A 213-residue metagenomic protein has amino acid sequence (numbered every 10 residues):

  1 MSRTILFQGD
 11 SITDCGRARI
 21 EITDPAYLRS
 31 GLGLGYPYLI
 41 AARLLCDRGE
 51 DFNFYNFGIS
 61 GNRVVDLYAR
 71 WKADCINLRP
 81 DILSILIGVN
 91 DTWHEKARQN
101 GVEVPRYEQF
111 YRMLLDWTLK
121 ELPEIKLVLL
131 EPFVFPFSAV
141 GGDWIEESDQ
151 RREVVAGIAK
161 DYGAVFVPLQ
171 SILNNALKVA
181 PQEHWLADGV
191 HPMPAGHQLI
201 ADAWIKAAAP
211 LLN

Functional and structural regions predicted by a protein language model:
M1-F57, K72-R79: Serine-esterase "nucleophile elbow" of acetyl-processing enzymes
L39-N53, D66-N213: Alpha-helical cap/lid subdomain in secreted, periplasmic, or secretory-pathway luminal O-acyl-processing enzymes
I59-V64: Functional beta-strand-loop-alpha-helix junction segments that form "active/interaction loops" within catalytic
